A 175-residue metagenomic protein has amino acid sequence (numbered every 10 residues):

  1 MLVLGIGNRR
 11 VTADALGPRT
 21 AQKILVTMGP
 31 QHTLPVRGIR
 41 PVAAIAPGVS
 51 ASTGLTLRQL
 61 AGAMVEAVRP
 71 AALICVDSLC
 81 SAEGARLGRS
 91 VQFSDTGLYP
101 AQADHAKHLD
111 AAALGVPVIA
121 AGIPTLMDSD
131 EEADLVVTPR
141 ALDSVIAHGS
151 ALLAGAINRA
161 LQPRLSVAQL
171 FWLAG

Functional and structural regions predicted by a protein language model:
L4, A43-I45, A72-I74, S94 (+1 more regions): Hydrophobic/aromatic beta-strand patches that form the interior of the parallel beta-sheet core in alpha/beta enzyme
L4, N8-R40, A44: Glycine-rich phosphate/diphosphate-binding loop of Rossmann-like nucleotide-binding domains
I6-D14, A51-S52, S78-A82: Gly/Ser/Thr-rich loops at beta-strand to alpha-helix junctions that form or flank small-molecule/cofactor-binding
A15, R19, T56-L60, V68 (+1 more regions): Conserved active-site and cofactor/substrate-binding residues in soluble primary-metabolism enzymes
R37-V65, R69, L73: A structural-propensity feature for long, helix-poor, extended segments
R58-H108: Glycine-rich phosphate-binding loop
A103-L126: Short, flexible loop segments at boundaries between secondary-structure elements
V118-G175: C-terminal functional extensions of proteins
